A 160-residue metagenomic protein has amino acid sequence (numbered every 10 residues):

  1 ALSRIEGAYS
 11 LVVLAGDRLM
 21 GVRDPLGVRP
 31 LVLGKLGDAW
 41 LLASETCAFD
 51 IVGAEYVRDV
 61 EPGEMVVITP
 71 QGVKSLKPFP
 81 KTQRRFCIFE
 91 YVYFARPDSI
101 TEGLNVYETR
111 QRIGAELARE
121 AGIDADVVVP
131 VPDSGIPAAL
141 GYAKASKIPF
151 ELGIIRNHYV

Functional and structural regions predicted by a protein language model:
A1-G135, A143-V160: N-terminal segments that mediate ammonia production and transfer in glutamine-dependent amidotransferase systems
